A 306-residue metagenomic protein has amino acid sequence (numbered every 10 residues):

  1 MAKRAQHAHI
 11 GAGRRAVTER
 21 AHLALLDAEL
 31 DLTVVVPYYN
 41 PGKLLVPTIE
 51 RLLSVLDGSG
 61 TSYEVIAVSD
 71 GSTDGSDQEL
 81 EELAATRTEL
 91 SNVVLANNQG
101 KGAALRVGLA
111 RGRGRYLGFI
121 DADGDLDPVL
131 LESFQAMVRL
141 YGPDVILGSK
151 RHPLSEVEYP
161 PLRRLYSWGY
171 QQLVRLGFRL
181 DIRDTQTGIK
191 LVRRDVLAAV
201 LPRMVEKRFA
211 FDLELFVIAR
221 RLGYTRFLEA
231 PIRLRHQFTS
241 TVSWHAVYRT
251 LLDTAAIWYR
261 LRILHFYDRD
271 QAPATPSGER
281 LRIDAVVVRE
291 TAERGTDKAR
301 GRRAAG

Functional and structural regions predicted by a protein language model:
A2-L30, R179, R203-G306: Hydrophobic helical membrane-anchoring modules
E19-A21, P41-L56: Short, well-formed alpha-helical segments that are part of the catalytic scaffolds of diverse glycosyltransferases
L30-V36, L45, L52, Y63-V68 (+1 more regions): Hydrophobic targeting segments
P41-T48, S72, K101, D127: Donor nucleotide-sugar binding loop of glycosyltransferases
Y63-I66, D77-R111: Conserved donor nucleotide-binding strand/loop of the catalytic core
S69-Q78, G124: A conserved acidic beta->alpha catalytic loop
L95-R111, Y116-F119, D125-F209, H236-Y248 (+1 more regions): Acceptor/aglycone-binding surface of glycosyltransferases and processive sugar-polymer synthases
